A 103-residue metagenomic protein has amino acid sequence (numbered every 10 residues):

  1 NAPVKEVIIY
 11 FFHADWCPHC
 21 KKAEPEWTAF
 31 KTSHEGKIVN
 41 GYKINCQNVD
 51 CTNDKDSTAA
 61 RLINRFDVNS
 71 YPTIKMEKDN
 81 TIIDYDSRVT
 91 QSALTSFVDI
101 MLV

Functional and structural regions predicted by a protein language model:
P3-D15: Short active-site neighborhood of thiol/selenol oxidoreductases, capturing the structured segment around
E6, E24-K31, A59-I63, Q91 (+1 more regions): Extracytoplasmic/secreted envelope proteins and their assembly/folding machinery, especially bacterial periplasmic
I8-F11, N45-D50, T73-E77, D84: Beta-strand cores of modular interaction/reader domains in eukaryotic scaffold and signaling proteins, especially PDZ
F12, K31, E35-A59, R88: Thiol-based oxidoreductase modules, predominantly thioredoxin-like and allied folds used for disulfide exchange
F12-A29: Conserved redox-active cysteine motifs that mediate thiol-disulfide chemistry, especially di-cysteine Cys-X(1-2)-Cys
T32-E35, N64-D67, D99-V103: Sec-exported extracytoplasmic/periplasmic mature domains
K55-N69: Charged, often glycine-rich, active-site loop that binds/positions anionic groups
N69-V103: Non-catalytic, surface beta->alpha helical segment in thiol-disulfide oxidoreductase systems
